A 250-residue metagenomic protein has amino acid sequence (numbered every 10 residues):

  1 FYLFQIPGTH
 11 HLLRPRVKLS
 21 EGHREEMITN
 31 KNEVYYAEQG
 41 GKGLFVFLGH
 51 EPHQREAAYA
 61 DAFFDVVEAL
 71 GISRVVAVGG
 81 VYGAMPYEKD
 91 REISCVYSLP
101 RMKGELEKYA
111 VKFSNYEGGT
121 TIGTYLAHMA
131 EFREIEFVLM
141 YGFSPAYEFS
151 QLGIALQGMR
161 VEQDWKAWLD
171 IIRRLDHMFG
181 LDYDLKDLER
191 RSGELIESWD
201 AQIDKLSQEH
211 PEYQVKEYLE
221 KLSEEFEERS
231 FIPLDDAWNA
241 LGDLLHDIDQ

Functional and structural regions predicted by a protein language model:
F1-R74, Y82-Q250: Accessory terminal and edge-of-domain segments that mediate assembly/interaction and cofactor placement around
